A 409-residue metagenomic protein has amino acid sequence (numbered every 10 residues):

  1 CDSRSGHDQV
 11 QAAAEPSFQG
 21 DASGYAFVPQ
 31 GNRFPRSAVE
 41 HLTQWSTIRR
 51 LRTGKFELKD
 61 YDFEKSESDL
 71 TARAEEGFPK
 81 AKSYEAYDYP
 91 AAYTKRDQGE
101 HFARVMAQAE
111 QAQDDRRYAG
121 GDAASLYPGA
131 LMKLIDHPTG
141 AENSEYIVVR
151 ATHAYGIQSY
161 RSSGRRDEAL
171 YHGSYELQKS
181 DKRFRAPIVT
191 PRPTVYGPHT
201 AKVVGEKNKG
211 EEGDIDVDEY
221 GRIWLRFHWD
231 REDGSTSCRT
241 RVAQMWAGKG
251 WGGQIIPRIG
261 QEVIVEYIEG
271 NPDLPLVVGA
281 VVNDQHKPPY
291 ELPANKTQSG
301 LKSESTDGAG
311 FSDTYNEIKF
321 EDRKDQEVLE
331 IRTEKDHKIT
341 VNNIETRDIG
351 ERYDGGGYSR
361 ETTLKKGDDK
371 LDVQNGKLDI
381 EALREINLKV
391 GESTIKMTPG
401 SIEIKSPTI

Functional and structural regions predicted by a protein language model:
C1-D181: Extended, domain-scale alpha-helical bundle/helix-rich regions
C1-D2, Q11, V195-I409: Structural signature for extended repeat/solenoid scaffolds and their inter-repeat hinge/linker regions, spanning
G20-A22, I48, T53-D60, S66-A72 (+12 more regions): Short helix/loop capping segments that flank catalytic or ligand/cofactor-binding pockets
S37-E40, L51, R192, Y196 (+1 more regions): Leucine-rich, amphipathic alpha-helical/linker segments
T43-I48, R165, T190-R192, D214 (+1 more regions): A generic local secondary-structure boundary/capping motif
A74-E76, R165, R192-P193, H228 (+1 more regions): Short, solvent-exposed amphipathic alpha-helical segments in soluble enzyme and RNA/protein-processing domains
Q113, A119-G120, V189-P191, G250-W251 (+1 more regions): Short, solvent-exposed loop/turn positions at domain surfaces that link secondary-structure elements or cap domain
D181-G197: Short boundary/loop segments of OB/S1/cold-shock single-stranded nucleic-acid-binding domains
